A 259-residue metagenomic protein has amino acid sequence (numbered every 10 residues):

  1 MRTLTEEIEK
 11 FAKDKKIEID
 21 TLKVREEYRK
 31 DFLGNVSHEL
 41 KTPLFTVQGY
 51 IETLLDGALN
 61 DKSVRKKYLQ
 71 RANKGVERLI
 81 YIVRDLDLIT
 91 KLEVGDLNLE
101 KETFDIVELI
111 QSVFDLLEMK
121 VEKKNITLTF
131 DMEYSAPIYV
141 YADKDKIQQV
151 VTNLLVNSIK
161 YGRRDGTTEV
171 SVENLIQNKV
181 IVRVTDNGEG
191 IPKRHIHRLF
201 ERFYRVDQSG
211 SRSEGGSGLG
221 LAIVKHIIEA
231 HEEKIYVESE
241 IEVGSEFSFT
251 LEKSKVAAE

Functional and structural regions predicted by a protein language model:
L55-S63: Short acidic helix/loop segment immediately C-terminal to the autophosphorylated histidine in two-component histidine
K74-I82: Short alpha-helical segment of the dimerization/phosphotransfer core of two-component systems
V94-K101, P137-A142: Conserved micro-motifs of the catalytic ATP-binding
E100-D115, L128-T129: A conserved beta-strand-to-alpha-helix junction within the catalytic ATP-binding
S158-I159: Short helix-loop "hinge" at the ATP-lid/N-box region of the Bergerat-fold HATPase_c
I191-R205, K225: Short conserved segment of the HATPase_c
E232-E233: Conserved glycine-rich
